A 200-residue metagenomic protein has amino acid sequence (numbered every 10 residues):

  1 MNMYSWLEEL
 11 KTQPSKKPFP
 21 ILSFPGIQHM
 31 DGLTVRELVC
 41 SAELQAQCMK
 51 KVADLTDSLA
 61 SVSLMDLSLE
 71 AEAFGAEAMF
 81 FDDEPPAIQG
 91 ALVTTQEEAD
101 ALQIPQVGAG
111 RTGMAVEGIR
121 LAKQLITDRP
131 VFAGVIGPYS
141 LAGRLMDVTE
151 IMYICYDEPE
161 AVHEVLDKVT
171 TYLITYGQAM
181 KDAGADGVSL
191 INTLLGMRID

Functional and structural regions predicted by a protein language model:
M1-D83: N-terminal basic, low-complexity leaders that serve as flexible interaction/assembly modules and, when applicable, as
M1-I27, V35, Q106-D200: Active-site loop segments of alpha/beta catalytic cores
D31-M49, A91-L102, P138-G143: An N-terminal domain-start capping segment
L38-V39, A73-A87, S140-I154: Aromatic- and acidic-residue-enriched segments that line the glycan-binding/catalytic groove of carbohydrate-active
A42-Q47, P85-G90, Y156-E160: Glycine-rich loops and low-complexity Gly/Arg-rich segments that provide flexible linkers or classic glycine-based
C48-D54, L92-E97, A161-L166, A185 (+1 more regions): Short C-terminal domain-edge/linker segments immediately following a structured domain
D54-L59, Q96-Q106, L166-L173: Low-complexity, flexible helical/coil segments
D83-L121: A gly/proline- and charged-residue-enriched helix-loop-helix capping module
